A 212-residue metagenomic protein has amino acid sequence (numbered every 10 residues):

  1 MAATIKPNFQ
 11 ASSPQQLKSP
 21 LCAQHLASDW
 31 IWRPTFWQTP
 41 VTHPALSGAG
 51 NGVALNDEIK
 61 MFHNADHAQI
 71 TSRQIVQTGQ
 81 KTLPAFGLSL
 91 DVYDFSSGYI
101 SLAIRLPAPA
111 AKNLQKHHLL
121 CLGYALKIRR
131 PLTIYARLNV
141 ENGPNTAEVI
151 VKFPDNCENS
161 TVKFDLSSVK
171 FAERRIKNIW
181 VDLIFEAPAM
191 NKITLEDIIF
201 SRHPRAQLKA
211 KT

Functional and structural regions predicted by a protein language model:
M1-D66, Q207-T212: Activation corresponds to long, low-complexity, non-globular regions
M61-A85: Extracellular glycan-recognition surfaces and repeat-rich motifs
I70-S72, Y93-Q115, G143-N145: Secreted extracellular polysaccharide-interacting domains
Q77-I100: Short carbohydrate-recognition loop motifs
P107-P131: Extra-cytoplasmic beta-strand recognition segments
R130-V140: Beta-strand acidic-aromatic groove motif in beta-rich domains, primarily in extracellular
G143-I176: Extracellular carbohydrate recognition and processing domains and analogous Trp-centered ligand-binding platforms
L166-T212: Extracellular beta-strand ligand-recognition surfaces/modules
